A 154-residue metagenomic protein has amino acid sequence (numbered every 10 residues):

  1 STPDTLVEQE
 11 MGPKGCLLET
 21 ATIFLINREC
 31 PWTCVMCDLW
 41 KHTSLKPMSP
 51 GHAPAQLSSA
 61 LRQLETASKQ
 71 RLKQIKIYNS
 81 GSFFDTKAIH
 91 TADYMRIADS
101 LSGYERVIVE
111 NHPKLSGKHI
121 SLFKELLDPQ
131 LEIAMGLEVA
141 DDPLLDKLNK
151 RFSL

Functional and structural regions predicted by a protein language model:
T2-S44, Q63, A67-I77: N-terminal pre-triad scaffold of radical SAM enzymes
P13-G15, E19-A21, D93, E110-N111 (+1 more regions): Functionally constrained cores in energy, signaling, and assembly domains
L17, F24, F83-F84, F123 (+1 more regions): Phenylalanine-focused residue identity feature
K41-A60, L64, K69-A88, L101-S116 (+1 more regions): Core AdoMet radical
K87-M95, S116-L126: Distinct, well-ordered alpha-helical segments
I97-D99: Leucine-rich repeat
